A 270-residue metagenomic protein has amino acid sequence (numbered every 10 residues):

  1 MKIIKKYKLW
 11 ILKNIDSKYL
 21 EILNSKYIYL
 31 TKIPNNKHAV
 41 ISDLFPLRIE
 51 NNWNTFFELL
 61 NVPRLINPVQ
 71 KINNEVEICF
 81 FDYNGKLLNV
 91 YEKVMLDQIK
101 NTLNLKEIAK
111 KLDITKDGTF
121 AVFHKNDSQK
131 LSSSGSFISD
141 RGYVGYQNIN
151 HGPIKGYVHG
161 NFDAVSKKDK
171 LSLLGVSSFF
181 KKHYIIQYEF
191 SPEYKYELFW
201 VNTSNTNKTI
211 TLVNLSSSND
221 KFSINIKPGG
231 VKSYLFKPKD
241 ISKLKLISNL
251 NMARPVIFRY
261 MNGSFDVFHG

Functional and structural regions predicted by a protein language model:
M1-G270: Gly/Pro-rich, tryptophan- and cysteine-flecked surface segments typical of secreted/extracellular proteins
